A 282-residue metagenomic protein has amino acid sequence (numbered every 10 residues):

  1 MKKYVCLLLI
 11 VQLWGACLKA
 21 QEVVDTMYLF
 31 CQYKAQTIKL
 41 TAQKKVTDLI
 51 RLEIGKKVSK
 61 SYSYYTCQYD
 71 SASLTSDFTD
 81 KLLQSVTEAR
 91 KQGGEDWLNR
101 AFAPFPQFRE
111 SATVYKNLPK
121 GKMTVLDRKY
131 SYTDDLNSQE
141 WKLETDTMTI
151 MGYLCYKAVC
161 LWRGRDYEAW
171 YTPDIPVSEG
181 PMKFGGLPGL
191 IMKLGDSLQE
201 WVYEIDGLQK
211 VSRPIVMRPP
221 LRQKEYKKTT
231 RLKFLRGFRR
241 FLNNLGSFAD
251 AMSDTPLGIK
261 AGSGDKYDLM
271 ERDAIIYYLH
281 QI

Functional and structural regions predicted by a protein language model:
M1-T26: Bacterial Sec-dependent N-terminal signal peptides
K3, Q12, A16, Q84-V86 (+5 more regions): Short, intrinsically disordered/low-complexity patches at protein termini and at juxtamembrane boundaries
I10-V11, N117, G185, D254: Compositionally biased, low-complexity repeat tracts
K19-S138, T147, L154, E168 (+1 more regions): Extracellular or lumenal secretory-pathway regions
I150-M151, W162: Structural motif
Y156-P220: Gly/Pro-enriched, hydrophobic low-complexity segments that function as extracytoplasmic propeptides/linkers
